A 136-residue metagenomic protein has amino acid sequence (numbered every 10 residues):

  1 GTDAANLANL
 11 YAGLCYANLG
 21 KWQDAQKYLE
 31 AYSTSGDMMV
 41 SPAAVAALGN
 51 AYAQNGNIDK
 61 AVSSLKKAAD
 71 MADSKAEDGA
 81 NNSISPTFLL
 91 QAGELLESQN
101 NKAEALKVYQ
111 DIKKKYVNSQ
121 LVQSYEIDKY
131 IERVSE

Functional and structural regions predicted by a protein language model:
G1-A5, L19, T34-S41, M71-S85 (+1 more regions): Short solvent-exposed coil/turn linkers within tandem alpha-helical repeat scaffolds
